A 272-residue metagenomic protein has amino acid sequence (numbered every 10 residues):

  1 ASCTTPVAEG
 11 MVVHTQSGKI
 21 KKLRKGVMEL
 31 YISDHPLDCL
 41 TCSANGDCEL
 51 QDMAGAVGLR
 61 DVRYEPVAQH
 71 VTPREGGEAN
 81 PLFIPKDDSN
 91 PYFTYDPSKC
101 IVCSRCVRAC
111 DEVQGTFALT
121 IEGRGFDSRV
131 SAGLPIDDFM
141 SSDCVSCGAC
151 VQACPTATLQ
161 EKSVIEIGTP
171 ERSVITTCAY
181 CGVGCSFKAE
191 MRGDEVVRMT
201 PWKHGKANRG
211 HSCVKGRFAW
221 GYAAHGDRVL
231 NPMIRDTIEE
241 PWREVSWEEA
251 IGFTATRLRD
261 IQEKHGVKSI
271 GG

Functional and structural regions predicted by a protein language model:
A1, G10-G272: N-terminal export/assembly segments and adjacent metallocofactor-ligating motifs of anaerobic energy-metabolism
P6-A8: Short beta-strand edge segments in extracellular beta-sheet folds
